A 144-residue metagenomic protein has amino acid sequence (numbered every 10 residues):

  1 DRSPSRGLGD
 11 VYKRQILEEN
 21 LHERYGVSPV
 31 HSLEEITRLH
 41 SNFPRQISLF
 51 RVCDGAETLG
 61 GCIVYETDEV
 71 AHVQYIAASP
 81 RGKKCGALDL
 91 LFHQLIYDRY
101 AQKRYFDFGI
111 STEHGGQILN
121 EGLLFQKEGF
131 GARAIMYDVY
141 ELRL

Functional and structural regions predicted by a protein language model:
D1-Y12: Single conserved hydrophobic/aromatic residue that forms the stacking wall/gate of nucleotide- or nucleobase-binding
D10-N20: A short, well-structured alpha-helix characteristic of acyl/acetyltransferase catalytic modules
K13, S28, S32, L119 (+1 more regions): Hydrophobic (often cysteine-bearing) scaffold residues that line and stabilize catalytic clefts of nucleotide/cofactor
L21-Y25: Surface-exposed cleft-lining segments at the edges of enzyme active sites
V27-Q46: Active-site rim helix/loop that mediates acceptor-substrate recognition in acyltransferases
Q46-L144: Aromatic (often tryptophan-rich) hydrophobic motifs at membrane interfaces
